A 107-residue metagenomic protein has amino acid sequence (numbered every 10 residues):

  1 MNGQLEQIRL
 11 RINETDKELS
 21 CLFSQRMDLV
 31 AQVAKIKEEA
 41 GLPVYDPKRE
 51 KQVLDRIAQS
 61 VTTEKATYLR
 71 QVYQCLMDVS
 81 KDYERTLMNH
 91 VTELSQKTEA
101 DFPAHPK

Functional and structural regions predicted by a protein language model:
M1-K107: Domain-level signature for soluble enzymes in the chorismate/prephenate branch of the shikimate pathway
